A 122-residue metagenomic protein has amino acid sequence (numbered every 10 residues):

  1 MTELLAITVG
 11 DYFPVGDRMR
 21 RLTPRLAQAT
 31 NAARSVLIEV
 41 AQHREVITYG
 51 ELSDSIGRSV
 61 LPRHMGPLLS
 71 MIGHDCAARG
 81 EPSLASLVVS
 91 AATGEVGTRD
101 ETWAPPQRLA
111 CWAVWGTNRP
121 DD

Functional and structural regions predicted by a protein language model:
M1-G16: Basic, low-complexity segments
T8, D17-A32, I38-A41, E45-D122: Nucleic acid-binding interface residues in structured DNA/RNA-binding domains, emphasizing the DNA-engaging scaffolds
